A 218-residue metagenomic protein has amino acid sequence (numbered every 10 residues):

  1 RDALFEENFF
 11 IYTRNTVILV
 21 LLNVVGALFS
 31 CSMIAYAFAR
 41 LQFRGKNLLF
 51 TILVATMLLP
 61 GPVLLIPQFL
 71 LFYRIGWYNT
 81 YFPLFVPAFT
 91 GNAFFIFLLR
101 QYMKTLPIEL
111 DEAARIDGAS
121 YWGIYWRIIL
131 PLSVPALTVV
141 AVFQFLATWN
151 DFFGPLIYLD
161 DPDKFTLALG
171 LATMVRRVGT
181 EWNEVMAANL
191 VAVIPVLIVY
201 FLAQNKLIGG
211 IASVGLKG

Functional and structural regions predicted by a protein language model:
R1-G218: A structural signal for multi-pass alpha-helical bundles of membrane permease subunits that mediate small-molecule
